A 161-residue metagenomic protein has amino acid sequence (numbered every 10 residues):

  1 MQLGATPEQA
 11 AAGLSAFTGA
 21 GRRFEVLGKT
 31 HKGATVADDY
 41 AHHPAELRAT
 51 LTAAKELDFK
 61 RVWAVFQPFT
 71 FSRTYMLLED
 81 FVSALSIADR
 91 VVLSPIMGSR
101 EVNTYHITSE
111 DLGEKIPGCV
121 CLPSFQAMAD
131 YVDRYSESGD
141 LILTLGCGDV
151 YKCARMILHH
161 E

Functional and structural regions predicted by a protein language model:
M1-R90: Nucleotide phosphate-binding/pyrophosphate-handling subdomain across enzymes that bind or process nucleotide phosphates
Q9, E46-A49, D111, A127 (+1 more regions): An acidic, carboxylate-rich microenvironment
V36-D38, L122-P123, T144-L145: Thr-Gly-centered strand-to-loop micro-motif
A49, M76-L78, T104-Y105, D133 (+1 more regions): Short amphipathic alpha-helical segments
T52-E56, E79-S83, T108-S109, S138 (+1 more regions): Short, solvent-exposed amphipathic alpha-helical segments in soluble enzyme and RNA/protein-processing domains
P68-F71, I96-S99, C147-V150: Short glycine-rich anion-binding loops that position phosphate/pyrophosphate groups of nucleotides and phosphorylated
V82-S138: C-terminal helical cap/extension that packs against the catalytic core of soluble nucleotide-cofactor enzymes
A127-L158: A glycine-rich beta-strand to alpha-helix segment that forms a phosphate/ribose-binding loop at ligand/cofactor sites
